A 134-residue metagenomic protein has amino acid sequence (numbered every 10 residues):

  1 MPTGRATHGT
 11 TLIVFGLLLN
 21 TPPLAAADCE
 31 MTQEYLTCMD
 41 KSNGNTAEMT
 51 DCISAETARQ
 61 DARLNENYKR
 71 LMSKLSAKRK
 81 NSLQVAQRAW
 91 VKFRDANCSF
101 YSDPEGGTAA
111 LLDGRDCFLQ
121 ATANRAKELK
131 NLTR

Functional and structural regions predicted by a protein language model:
M1-G4: N-terminal secretory signal peptides that target proteins for export/translocation
G9-T21: Bacterial N-terminal signal peptides
L24-R134: N-terminal alpha-helical modules
